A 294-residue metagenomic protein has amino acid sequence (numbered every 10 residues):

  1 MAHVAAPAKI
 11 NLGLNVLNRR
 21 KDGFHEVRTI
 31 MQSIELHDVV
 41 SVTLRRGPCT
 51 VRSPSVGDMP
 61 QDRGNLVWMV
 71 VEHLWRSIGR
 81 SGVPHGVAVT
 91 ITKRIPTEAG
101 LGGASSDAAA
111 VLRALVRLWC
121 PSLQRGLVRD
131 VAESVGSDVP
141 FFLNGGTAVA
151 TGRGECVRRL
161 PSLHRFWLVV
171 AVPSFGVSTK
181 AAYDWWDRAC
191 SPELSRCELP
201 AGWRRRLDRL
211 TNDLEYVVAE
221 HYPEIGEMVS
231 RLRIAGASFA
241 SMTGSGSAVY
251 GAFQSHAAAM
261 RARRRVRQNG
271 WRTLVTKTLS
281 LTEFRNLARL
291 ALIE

Functional and structural regions predicted by a protein language model:
M1-A99, R117-G126, L163, V172-F175: ATP-binding N-lobe of GHMP and related small-molecule kinases
L14, D38-V42, D138-F142, A148-V149 (+2 more regions): Short beta-strand scaffold segments in enzyme catalytic cores
T29-M31, R129, V139, E155-P161: A generic local secondary-structure boundary/capping motif
G47-P60, V111, E133, G202-T211 (+1 more regions): Short, basic/glycine-rich phosphate-binding loops at helix/coil junctions that contact nucleotide phosphates
T90-W119, S137, S238-F253: Glycine/serine-rich anion-binding loops at beta->alpha junctions that coordinate negatively charged ligand groups
A108, L112-V149: Contiguous, small/hydrophobic- and glycine-enriched helical/loop subdomains that border and often "cap" functional
F142-F239, Q254-E294: Conserved, helical-rich catalytic subdomain that frames metal- and/or nucleotide-binding sites in enzyme alpha/beta
